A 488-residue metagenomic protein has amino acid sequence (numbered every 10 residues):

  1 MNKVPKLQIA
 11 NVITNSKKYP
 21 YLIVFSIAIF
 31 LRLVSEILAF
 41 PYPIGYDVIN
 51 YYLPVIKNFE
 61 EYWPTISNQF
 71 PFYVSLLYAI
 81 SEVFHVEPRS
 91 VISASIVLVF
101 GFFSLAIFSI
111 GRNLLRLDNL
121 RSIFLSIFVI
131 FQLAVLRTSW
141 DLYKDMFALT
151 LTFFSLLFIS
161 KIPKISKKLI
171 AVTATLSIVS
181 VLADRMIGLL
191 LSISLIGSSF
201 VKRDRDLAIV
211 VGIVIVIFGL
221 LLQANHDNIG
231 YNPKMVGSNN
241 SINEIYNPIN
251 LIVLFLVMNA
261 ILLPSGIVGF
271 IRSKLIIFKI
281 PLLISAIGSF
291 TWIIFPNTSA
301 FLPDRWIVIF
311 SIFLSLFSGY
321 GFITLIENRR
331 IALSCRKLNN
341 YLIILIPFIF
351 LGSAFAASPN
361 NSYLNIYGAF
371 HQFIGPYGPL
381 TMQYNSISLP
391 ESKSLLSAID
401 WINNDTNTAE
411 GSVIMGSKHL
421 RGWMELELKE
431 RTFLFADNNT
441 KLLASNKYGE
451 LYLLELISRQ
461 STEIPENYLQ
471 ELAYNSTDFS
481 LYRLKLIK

Functional and structural regions predicted by a protein language model:
M1, L345-F350, M382, L434 (+3 more regions): Terminal disorder- and signal-encoded targeting elements
M1-H371, Y377, G416, Q470-A473 (+1 more regions): Membrane-embedded transmembrane-helix bundle of lipid-linked glycan/lipid transferases
T138-W140, L190, W423-E425, S461-P465: Extracytoplasmic/secreted cell-surface and envelope-processing proteins
V172, T406-N407, S445-N446: Generic structural signal for beta-strand residues in well-ordered domains
S177, P296, D400-W401, K441-L442: Generic recognition of flexible, low-complexity loop/linker segments
R185, N439-A444: A short, acidic, amphipathic alpha-helical segment used as a generic capping/interface helix at domain edges
L351-T440, G449-L456, Y482-R483: Short periplasmic/luminal acceptor-recognition loop of GT-C membrane glycosyltransferases, typified by
L443-K488: Aromatic/acidic, Gly/Pro-rich catalytic loop(s) in extracytoplasmic/lumenal soluble domains of multi-pass membrane
